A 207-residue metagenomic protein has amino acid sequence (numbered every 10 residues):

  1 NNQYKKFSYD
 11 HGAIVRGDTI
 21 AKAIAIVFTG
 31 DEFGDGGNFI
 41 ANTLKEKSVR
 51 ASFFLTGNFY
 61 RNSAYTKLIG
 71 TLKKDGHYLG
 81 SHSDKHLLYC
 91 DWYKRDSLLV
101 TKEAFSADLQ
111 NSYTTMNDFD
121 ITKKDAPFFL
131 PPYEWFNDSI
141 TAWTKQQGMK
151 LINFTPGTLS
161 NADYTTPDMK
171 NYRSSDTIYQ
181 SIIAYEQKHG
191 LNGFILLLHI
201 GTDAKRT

Functional and structural regions predicted by a protein language model:
N1-V27, F33-N38, E46, S174-Q180: N-terminal pre-catalytic segment of deacetylase/amide-hydrolase enzymes
N1-Y4, T158-S160, Y164, I182: Extended hydrophobic/Leu-rich segments
I14-G17, F119, A184-Q187: Short, flexible, glycine/charge-rich loop motifs used to bind or transfer phosphoryl groups or to couple energy/partner
A23, G34, K45-S174, H189-I200: Metal-dependent polysaccharide deacetylase catalytic core of the NodB/CE4 family, i.e., the active-site-bearing domain
V27, S52, T207: Ser/Thr-centric signal marking residues that sit in or immediately flank functional binding/regulatory motifs
G37-N38, I140-T141, T207: Short glycine-/acidic-enriched loop or helix-start segments at secondary-structure transitions that form or flank
Y179-T207: Catalytic grooves of carbohydrate-active enzymes
